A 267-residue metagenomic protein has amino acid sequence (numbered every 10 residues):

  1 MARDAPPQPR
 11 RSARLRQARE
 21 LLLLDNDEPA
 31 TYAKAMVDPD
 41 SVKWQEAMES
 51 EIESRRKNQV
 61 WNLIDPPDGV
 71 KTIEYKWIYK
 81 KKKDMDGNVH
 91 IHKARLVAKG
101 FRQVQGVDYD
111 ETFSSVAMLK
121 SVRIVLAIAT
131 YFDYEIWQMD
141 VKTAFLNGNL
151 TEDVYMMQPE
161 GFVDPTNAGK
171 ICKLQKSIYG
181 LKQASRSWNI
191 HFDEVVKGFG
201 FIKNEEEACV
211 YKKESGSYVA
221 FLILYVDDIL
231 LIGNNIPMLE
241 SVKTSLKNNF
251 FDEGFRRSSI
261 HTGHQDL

Functional and structural regions predicted by a protein language model:
M1-L267: Long, low-complexity, charge-biased intrinsically disordered regions
